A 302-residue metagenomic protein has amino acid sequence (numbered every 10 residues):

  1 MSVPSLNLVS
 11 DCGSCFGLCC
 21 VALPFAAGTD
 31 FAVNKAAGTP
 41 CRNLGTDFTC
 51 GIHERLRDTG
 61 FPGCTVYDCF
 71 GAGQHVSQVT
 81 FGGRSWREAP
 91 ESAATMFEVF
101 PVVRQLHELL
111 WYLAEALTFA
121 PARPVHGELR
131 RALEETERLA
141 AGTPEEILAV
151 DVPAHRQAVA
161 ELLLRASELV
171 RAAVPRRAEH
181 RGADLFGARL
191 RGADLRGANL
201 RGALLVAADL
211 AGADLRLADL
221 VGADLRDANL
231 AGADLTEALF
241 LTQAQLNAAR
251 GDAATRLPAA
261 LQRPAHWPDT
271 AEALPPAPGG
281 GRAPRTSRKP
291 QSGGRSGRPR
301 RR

Functional and structural regions predicted by a protein language model:
M1-G127, A132-L148, V152-A158, L162-A173: Hydrophobic scaffolds flanking metal-cofactor catalytic centers in soluble metalloenzymes
M1-P4, S85-E91, L274-P290: Intrinsically disordered, low-complexity linkers and terminal tails enriched in Pro/Gly and often acidic or mixed-charge
K35, K289, R300-R301: Context-gated lysine
L164, R171-P284, R298-R302: Tandem repeat scaffolds
P290-S296: Intrinsically disordered, Lys/Arg-rich low-complexity segments
